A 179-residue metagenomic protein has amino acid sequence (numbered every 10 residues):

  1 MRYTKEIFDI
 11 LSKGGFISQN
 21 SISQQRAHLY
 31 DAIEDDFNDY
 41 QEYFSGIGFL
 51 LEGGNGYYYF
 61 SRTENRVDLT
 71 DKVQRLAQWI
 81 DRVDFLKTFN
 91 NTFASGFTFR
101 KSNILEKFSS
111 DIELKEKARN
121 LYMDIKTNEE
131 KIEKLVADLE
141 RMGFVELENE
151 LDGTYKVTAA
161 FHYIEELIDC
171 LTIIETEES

Functional and structural regions predicted by a protein language model:
M1-D68: Eukaryotic partner-binding/assembly regions in large regulatory complexes
I7-N20, F85, A94, T98 (+1 more regions): Leucine-rich, amphipathic alpha-helical/linker segments
A32-Y40, I125-R141: Short amphipathic alpha-helical interaction segments
G46-G53, E140-L151: A short, conserved structural fragment
E52-E106: Short basic alpha-helical hairpin corresponding to helix-turn-helix/winged-helix-like nucleic-acid-binding
Y57-S61, D152-T158: Minor-groove-contacting beta-hairpin "wing" of winged helix-turn-helix DNA-binding domains
D71, A160-S179: Short, amphipathic alpha-helical interaction segments positioned at domain boundaries
S110-E130: Short, positively charged loop/turn segments that connect secondary-structure elements
